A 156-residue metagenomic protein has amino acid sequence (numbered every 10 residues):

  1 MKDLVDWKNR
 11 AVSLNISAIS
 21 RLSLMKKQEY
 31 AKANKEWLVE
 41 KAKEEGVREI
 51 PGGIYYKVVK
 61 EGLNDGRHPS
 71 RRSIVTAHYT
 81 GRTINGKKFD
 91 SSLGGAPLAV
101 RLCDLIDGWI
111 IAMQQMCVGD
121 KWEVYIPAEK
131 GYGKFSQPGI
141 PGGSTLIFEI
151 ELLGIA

Functional and structural regions predicted by a protein language model:
M1-A156: Cross-family detector of peptidyl-prolyl cis-trans isomerase
